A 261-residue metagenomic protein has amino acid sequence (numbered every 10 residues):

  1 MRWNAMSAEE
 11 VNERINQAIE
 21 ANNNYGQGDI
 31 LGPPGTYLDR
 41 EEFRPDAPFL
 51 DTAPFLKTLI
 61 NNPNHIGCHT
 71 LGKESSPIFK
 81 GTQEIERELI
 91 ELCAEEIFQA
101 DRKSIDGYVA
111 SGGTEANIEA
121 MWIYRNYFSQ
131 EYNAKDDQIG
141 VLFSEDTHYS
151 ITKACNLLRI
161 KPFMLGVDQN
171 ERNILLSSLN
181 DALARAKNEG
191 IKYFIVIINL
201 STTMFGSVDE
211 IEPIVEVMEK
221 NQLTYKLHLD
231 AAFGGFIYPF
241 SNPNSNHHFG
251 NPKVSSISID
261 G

Functional and structural regions predicted by a protein language model:
M1-S104: N-terminal entrance/gating region of PLP-dependent enzymes' catalytic architecture
D106-V109: Interfacial segments of alpha-helical transmembrane regions
S111-G261: Conserved PLP-enzyme active-site core in the AAT-like
